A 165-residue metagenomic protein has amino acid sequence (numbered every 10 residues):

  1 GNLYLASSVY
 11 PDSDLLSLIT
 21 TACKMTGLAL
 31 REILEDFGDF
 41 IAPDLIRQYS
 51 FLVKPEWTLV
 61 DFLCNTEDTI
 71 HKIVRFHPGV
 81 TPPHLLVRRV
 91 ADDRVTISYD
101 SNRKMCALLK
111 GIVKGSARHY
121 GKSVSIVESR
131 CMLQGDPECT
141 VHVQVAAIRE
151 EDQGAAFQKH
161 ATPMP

Functional and structural regions predicted by a protein language model:
G1, L15-S17, I33-L34, G135-D136 (+1 more regions): A broad "ordered helical/assembly scaffold" signature
G1-A6, I41-L45, E138-V141: Short, mixed-charge aromatic SLiMs
G1-G27, M164-P165: N-terminal leader/assembly segments
N2-L3, V9, F51, A107 (+1 more regions): Residue-level preference for alpha-helix termini and adjacent loops
D14-A107, R130: Amphipathic interaction/junction segments at domain boundaries or subunit interfaces
V80-C106, A117-R118, K122-P165: Short terminal or interdomain "cap/linker" segment that borders an active site or interface and mediates
